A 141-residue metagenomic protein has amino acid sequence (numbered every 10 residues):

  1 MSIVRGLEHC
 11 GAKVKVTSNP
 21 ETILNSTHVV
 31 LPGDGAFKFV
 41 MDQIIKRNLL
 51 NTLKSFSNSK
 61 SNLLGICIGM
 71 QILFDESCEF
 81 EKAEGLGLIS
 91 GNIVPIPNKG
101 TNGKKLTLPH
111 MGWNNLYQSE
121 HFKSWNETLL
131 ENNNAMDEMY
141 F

Functional and structural regions predicted by a protein language model:
M1-N62, I68, E81, N92-T101 (+1 more regions): N-terminal beta1-alpha1 cap of cysteine-dependent amidohydrolase-like domains
Q71: Conserved Rossmann-like nucleotide-cofactor binding loop
F74-E76: Short glycine-enriched nucleophile-adjacent loop and the immediately C-terminal alpha-helix near the catalytic center
C78-F141: Pocket-forming structural segment of enzyme catalytic cores
